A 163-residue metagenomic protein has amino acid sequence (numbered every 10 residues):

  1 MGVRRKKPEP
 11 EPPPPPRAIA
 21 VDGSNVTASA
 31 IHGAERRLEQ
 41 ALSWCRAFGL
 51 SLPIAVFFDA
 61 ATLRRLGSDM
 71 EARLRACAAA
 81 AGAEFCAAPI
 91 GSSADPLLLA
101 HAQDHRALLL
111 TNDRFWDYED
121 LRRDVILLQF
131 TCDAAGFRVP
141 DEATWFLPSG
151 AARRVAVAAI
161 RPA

Functional and structural regions predicted by a protein language model:
G2-A72: Domain-level signal for Mg2+-assisted phosphodiester chemistry and nucleotide/NA-binding surfaces in nucleic-acid
S29-A30, E39, S51-A163: Nuclease catalytic cores that cleave nucleic-acid phosphodiester bonds, predominantly acidic two-metal-ion
